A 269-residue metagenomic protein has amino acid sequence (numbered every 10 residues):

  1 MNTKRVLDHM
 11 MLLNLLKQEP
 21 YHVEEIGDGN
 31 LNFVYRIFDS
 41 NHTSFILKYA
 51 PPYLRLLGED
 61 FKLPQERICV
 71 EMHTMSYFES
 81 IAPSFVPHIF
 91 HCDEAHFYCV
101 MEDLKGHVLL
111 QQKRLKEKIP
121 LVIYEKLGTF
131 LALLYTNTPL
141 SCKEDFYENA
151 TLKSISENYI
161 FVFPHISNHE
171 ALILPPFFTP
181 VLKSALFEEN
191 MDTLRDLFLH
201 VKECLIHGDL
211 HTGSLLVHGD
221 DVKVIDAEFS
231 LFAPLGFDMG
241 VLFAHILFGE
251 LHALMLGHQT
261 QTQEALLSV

Functional and structural regions predicted by a protein language model:
M1-V23: Juxta-kinase regulatory segment immediately upstream of eukaryotic protein kinase catalytic domains
E24-N41, F45-L47, M191-M239: Active-site acidic catalytic loop and adjacent metal/ATP-binding pocket of ATP-dependent phosphoryl transfer enzymes
R36-D145: ATP-binding pocket architecture of kinase catalytic cores
P51, L104-K105, E228-F229, F243-I246: A short beta-strand motif that forms part of the nucleic acid-binding face of small beta-barrel RNA-binding folds
L54, V108, L215, F232-P234 (+1 more regions): Conserved protein kinase catalytic core
G58-D60, K113-K116, V224-E228, H252-G257: Glycine- and acidic
E59-D60, E66, L109-T136, L140-H207 (+1 more regions): ATP-dependent phospho-/nucleotidyl transfer catalytic cores
H73, G236-V269: Active-site activation/catalytic loop segments of kinase-like enzymes and analogous catalytic loops in related
